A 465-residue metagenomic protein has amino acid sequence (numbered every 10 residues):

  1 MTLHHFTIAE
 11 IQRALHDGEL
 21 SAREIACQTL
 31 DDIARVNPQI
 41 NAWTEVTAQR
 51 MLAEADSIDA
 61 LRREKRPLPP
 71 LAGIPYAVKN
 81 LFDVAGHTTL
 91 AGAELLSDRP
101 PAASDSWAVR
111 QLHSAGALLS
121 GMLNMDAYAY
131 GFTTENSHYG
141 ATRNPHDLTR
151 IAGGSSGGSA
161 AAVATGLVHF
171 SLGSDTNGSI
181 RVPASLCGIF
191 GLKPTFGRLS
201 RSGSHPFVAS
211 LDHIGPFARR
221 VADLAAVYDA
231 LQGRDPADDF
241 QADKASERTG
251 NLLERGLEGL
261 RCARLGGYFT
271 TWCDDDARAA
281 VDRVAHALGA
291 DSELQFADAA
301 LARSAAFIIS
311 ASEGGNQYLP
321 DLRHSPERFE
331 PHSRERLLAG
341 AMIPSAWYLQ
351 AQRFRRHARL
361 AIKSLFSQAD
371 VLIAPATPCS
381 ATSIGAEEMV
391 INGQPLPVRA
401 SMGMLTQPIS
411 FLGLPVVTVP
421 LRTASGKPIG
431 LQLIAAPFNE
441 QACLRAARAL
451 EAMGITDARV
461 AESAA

Functional and structural regions predicted by a protein language model:
M1-A53, R459-A465: An N-terminal boundary/leader segment
I11-D17, A77, L96-P100, D212-R219 (+1 more regions): Short, well-ordered beta-strand elements within core beta-sheets of diverse protein domains
H16, R35, S114, A164-Y268 (+6 more regions): Structural helix-boundary/capping segments
A22-A26, D56, D275-Q295, L319-H324 (+3 more regions): Acyltransferase
T29, M51, L224, C262 (+4 more regions): Residue-level signal for inorganic ion chemistry
N41-T44, D239-S246, L260-R261, G266-G267 (+2 more regions): Flexible, acidic loop-helix segments that line cofactor/substrate-binding pockets
L71-A91, G256-L265, I308-K363, P375 (+2 more regions): Short helix-loop capping/hinge segments that flank enzyme active sites or metal/cofactor-binding pockets
L71-I214, G267, A376-Q394: Short glycine/serine-rich loop/turn segments
